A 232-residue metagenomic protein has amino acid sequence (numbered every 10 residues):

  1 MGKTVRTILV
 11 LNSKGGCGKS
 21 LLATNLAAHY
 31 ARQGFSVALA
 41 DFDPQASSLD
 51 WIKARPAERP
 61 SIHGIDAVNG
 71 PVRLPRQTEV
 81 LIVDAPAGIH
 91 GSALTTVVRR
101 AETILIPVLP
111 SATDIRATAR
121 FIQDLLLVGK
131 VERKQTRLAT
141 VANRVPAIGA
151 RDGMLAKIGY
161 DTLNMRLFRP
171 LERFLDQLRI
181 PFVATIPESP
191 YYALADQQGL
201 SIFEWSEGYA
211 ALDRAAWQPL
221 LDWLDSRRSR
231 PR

Functional and structural regions predicted by a protein language model:
G2-C17, T24-R99, D196-L200: P-loop/Walker-type NTP enzyme "switch/lid" segment
S20-T24, T118-A119: Motif I (Walker A/P-loop) of helicase-class P-loop NTPases
S36-V37, L81, I104, R133-L138 (+1 more regions): Hydrophobic anchor at the start of a short beta-strand that flanks the dinucleotide cofactor-binding loop
P44-A46, A112, V145-I148, Y191: Conserved nucleotide-binding/hydrolysis micro-motifs of P-loop NTPases
S92-A112: Inter-motif core of Ras-like GTPase G domains
T118-R133: Conserved C-terminal guanine-recognition region of P-loop GTPase G domains, centered on the G4
P146-D152, I158-F203: Beta-strand-loop-alpha "switch" segments that mediate conformational coupling across diverse proteins
Q198-R232: NTP-binding/hydrolysis catalytic cores, primarily Walker-type P-loop NTPases
